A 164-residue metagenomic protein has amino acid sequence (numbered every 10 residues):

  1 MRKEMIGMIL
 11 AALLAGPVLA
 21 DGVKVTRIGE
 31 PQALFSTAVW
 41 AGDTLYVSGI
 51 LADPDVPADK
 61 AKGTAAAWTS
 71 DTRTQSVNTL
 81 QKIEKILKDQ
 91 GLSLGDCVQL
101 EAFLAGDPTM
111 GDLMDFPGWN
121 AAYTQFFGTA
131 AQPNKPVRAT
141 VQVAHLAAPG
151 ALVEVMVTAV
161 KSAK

Functional and structural regions predicted by a protein language model:
K3-Q81, K85-V98, L104-K164: N-terminal presequence-like segments and the immediate start of the first folded domain
